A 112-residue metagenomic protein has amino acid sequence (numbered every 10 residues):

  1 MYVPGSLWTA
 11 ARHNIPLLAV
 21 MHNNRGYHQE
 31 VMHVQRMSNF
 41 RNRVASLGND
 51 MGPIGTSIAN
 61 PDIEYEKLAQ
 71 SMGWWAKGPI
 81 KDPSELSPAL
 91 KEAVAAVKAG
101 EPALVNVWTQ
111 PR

Functional and structural regions predicted by a protein language model:
M1-P111: Thiamine diphosphate
